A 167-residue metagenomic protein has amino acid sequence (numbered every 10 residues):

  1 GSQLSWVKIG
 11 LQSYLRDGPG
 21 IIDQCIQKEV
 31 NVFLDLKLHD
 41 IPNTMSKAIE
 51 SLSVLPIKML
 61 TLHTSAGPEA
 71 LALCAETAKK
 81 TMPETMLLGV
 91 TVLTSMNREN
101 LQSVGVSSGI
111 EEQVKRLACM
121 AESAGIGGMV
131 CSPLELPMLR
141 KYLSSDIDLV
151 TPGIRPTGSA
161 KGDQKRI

Functional and structural regions predicted by a protein language model:
G1-K28, V32, P42-M45, C119-E122 (+3 more regions): Conserved alpha/beta-domain cores
S5-K8, V32-L34, Q102-S103, T157-G158: A short, structure-level motif marking secondary-structure boundaries and short turns
T44-G128, S132-P137, Y142-V150, I154-K161: Conserved anion-binding
G162-I167: Short, intrinsically disordered, charge-balanced linker/junction segments flanking boundaries in proteins
